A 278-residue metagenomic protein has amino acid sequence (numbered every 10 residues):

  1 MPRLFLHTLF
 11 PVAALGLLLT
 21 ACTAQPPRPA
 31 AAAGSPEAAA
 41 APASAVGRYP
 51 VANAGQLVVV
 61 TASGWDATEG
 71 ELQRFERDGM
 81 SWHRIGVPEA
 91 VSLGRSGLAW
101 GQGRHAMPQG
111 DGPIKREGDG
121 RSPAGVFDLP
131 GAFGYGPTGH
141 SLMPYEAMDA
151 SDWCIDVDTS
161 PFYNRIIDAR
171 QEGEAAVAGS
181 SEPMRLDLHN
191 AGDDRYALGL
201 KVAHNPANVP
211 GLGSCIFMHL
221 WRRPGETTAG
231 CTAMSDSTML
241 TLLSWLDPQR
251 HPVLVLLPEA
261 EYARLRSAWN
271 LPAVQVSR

Functional and structural regions predicted by a protein language model:
M1-V12: Bacterial N-terminal signal peptides that target proteins for export
L19-A21: C-terminal motif of bacterial Sec signal peptides marking the signal peptidase cleavage site
T23-Q25: Bacterial signal peptide processing site
P29, G34-A229, S237-R278: Cell wall/extracellular polymer interaction/catalysis modules
M234: A conserved hydrophobic position in a structured secondary element of the catalytic/binding core that shapes
